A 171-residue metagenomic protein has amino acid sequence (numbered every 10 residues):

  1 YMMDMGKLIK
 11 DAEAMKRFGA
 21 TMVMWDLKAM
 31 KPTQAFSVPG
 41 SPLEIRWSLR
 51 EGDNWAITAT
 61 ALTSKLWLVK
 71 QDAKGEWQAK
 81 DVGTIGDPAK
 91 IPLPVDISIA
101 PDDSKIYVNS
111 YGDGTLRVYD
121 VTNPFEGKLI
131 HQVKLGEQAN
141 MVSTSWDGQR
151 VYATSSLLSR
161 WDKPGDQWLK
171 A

Functional and structural regions predicted by a protein language model:
Y1-A171: Predominantly soluble domains enriched in secretory-pathway, periplasmic, or organellar proteins
